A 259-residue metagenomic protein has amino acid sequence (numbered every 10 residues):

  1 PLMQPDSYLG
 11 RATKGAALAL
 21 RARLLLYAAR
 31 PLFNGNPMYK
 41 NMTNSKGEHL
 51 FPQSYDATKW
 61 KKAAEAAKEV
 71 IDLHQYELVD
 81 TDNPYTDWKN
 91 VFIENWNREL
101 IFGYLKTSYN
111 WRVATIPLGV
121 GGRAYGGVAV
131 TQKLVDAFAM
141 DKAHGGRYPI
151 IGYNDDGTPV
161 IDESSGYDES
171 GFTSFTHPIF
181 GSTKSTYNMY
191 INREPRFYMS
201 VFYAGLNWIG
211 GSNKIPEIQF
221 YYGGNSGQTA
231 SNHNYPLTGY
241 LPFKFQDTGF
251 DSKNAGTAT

Functional and structural regions predicted by a protein language model:
P1-L9, K14, G166, G171 (+5 more regions): Conserved, well-structured interaction surfaces
R11-G15, L25-A230: An aromatic- and glycine-enriched ligand-binding surface/loop that stacks and positions planar moieties
A22: IQ-motif-like calmodulin-binding regions
